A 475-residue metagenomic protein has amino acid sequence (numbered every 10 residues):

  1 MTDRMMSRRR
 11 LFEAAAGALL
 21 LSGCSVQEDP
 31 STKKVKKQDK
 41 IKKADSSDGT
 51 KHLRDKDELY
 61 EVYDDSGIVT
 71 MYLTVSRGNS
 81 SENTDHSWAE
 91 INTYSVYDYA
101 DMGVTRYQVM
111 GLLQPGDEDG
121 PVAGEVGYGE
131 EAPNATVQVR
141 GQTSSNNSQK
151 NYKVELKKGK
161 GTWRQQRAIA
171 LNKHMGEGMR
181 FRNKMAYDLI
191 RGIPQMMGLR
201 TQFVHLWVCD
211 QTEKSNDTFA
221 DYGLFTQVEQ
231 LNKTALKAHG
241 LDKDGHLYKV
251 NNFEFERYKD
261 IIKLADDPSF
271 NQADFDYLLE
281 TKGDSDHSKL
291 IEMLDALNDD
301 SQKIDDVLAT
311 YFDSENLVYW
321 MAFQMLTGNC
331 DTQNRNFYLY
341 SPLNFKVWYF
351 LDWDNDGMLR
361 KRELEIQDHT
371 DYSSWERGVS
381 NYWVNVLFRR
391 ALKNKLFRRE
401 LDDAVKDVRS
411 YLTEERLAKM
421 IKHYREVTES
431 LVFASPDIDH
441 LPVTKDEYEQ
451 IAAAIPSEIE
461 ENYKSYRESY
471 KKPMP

Functional and structural regions predicted by a protein language model:
T2-L19: N-terminal secretory signal peptides and thylakoid transit peptides that target proteins across membranes
A15-L19, C24-G127, V427-P475: Regulatory N- and C-terminal appendages and interdomain linkers associated with kinase/kinase-like NTP transferase
S81, N147, G283-Q333, Y340-P475: Middle-to-C-terminal accessory/interaction subdomains
V109-K173: Conserved oxyanion/phosphate-binding beta-strand-loop segments in alpha/beta enzyme cores
K158-K160, K173-M175, Q195-L199, S215-A322: Internal "kinase-insert"/substrate-recognition segments embedded within catalytic cores of ATP-dependent enzymes
M175-M196: A conserved alpha-helical element in kinase catalytic cores
I193-L206, N329: Short, well-structured beta-strand/strand-turn elements
F203-N216: Beta-rich nucleic-acid/ligand-interaction surfaces
